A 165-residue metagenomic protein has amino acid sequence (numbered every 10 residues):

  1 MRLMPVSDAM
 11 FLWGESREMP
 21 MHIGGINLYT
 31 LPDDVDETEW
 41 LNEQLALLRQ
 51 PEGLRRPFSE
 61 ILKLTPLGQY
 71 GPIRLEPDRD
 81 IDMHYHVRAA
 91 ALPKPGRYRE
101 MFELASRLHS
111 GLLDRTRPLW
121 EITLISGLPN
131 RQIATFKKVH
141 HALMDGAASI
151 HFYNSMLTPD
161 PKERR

Functional and structural regions predicted by a protein language model:
M1-R165: Non-catalytic N-terminal regions of enzymes
